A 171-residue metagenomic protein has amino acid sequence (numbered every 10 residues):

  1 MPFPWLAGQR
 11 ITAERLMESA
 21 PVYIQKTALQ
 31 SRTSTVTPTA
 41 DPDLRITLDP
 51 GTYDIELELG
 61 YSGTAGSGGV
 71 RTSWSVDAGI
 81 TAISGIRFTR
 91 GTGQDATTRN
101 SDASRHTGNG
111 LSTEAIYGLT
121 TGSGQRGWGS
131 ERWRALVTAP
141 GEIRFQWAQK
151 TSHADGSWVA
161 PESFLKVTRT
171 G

Functional and structural regions predicted by a protein language model:
M1-P38, S84, R169-G171: Glycine-rich, low-complexity segments
W5, G66-G68, A139: Short loop/turn segments at connectors of secondary-structure elements within structured domains
A28-A40, Y61-G63, Y117-G127: Extracellular beta-rich ligand/substrate-recognition surface
P42-R45: Short surface loop/edge beta-strand patches of beta-sandwich-type extracellular domains that form ligand-contact sites
D49-G51: A glycine-anchored, Pro-Gly-centered beta-turn/N-cap motif
Y53-Y61, F145-W147: A short beta-strand element within beta-rich, extracytoplasmic domains of secreted/secretory-pathway proteins
T64-R132, A160-P161, T168-G171: Terminal beta-strand-rich extracellular "head" domains that mediate receptor/glycan or other ligand binding
D77, T138-G171: C-terminal interaction-tip segments
